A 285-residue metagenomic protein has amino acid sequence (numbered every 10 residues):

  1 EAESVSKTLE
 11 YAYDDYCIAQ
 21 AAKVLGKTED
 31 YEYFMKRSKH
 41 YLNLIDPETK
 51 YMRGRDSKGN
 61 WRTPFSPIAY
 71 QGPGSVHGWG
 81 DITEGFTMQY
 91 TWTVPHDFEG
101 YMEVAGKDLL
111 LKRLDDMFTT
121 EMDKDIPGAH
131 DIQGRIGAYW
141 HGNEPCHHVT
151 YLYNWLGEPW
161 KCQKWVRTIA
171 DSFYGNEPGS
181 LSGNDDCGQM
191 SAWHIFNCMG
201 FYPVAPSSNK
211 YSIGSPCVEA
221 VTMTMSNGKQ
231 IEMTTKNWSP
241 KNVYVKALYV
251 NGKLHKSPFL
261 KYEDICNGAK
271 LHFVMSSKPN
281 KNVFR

Functional and structural regions predicted by a protein language model:
E1-K39, N43-E232, N237, E263 (+1 more regions): Active-site core of glycosidic bond-cleaving carbohydrate-active enzymes
F201, N237, G252-L254, S277: A mature extracytoplasmic/lumenal domain signature
S226, Y249-K253: Short strand-turn-strand beta-turns centered on an Asx-Gly dipeptide
P240: Conserved SET/PR domain catalytic loop and adjacent active-site segment of histone-lysine N-methyltransferases
V243-A247: Beta-strand-rich binding/interaction modules
K256-K261: Short, solvent-exposed S/T- and G/P-enriched segments that are highly enriched in secreted/extracellular and lumenal
Y262-R285: C-terminal beta-strand-rich structural cap/linker in extracellular carbohydrate-active enzymes
